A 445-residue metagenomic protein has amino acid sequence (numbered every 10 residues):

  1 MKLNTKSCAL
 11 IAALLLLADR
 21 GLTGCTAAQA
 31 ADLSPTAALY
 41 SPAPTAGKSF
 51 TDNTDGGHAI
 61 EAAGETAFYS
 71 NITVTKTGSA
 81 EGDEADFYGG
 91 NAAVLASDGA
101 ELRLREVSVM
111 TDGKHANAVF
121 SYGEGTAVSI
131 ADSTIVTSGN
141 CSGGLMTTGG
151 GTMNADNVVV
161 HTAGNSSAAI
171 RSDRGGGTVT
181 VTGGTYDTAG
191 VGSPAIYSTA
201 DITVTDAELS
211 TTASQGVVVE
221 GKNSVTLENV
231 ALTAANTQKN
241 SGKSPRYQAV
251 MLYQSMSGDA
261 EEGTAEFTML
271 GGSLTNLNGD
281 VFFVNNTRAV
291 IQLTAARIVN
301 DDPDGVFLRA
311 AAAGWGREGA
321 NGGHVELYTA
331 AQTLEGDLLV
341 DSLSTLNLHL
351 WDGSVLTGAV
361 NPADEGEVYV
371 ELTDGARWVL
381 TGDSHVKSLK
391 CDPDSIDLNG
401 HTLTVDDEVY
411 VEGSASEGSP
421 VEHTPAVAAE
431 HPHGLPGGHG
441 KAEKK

Functional and structural regions predicted by a protein language model:
M1-L3: N-terminal secretory signal peptides that target proteins for export/translocation
T5-T26: Sec-dependent N-terminal signal peptides of Gram-positive bacterial secreted proteins and lipoproteins
A27-A31, Q254-S255, D259-G279, V284-D383 (+1 more regions): Extracellular/surface-exposed low-complexity segments
A28-D86, R103, G413, G418-A428: N-terminal segments that cap or nucleate solenoid repeat domains
A31-S34, T54-I60, G82-L95, G113-S121 (+9 more regions): Extracellular beta-strand/beta-solenoid scaffold signature
P42-K48, T66-I72, E101-E106, A127-D132 (+13 more regions): All-beta strand scaffolds that present successive hydrophobic residues in beta-strands
Y69-S138: Post-signal peptide N-terminal segment of secreted/secretory-pathway proteins
V107-V109, S121, S133-I135, V158-V160 (+3 more regions): Fold-core signature of tandem repeat domains
